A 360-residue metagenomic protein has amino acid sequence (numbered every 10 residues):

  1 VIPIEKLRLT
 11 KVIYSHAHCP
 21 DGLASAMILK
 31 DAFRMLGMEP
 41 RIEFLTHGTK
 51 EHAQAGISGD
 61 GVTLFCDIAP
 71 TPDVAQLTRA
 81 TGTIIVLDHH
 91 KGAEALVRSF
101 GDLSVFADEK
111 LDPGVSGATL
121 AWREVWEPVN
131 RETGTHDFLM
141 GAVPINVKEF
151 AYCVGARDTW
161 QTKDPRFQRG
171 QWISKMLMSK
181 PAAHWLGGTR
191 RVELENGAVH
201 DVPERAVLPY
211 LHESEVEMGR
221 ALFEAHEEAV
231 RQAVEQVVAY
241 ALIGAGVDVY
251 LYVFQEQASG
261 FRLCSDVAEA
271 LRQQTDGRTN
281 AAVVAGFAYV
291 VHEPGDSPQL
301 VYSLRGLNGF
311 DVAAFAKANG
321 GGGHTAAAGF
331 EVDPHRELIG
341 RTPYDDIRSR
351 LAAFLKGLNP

Functional and structural regions predicted by a protein language model:
V1-M176, R231-P360: Replace "Mg2+/Mn2+-dependent" with "divalent metal-dependent
G155-A241: Hydrophobic, aromatic-enriched interface-forming segments
